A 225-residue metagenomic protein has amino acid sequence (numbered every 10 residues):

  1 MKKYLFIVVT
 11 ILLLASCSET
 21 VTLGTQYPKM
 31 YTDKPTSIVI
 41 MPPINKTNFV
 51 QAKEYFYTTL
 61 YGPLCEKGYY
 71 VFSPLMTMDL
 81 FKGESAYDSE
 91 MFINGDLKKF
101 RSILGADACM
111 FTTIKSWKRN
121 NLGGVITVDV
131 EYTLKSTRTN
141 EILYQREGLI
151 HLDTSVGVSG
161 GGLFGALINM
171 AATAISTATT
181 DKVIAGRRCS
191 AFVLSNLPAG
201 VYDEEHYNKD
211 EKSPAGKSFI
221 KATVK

Functional and structural regions predicted by a protein language model:
M1-Y4: Positively charged n-region of N-terminal signal peptides that target proteins for export
L13-S16: C-terminal motif of bacterial Sec signal peptides marking the signal peptidase cleavage site
S18-K34, T137-K225: C-terminal/domain-edge helix-coil "capping" segments
Q26-N48: Post-signal peptide N-terminal segment of mature Sec-exported envelope proteins
N45-N48, T77-F81, K115-N120, I150-D153: Solvent-exposed loop/turn segments at secondary-structure junctions within structured extracellular/periplasmic domains
T47-C109, E141: N-terminal segment of the mature soluble domain
S102-V125: Mid-length scaffold segments of soluble, non-membrane domains
I126-V130: Short, surface-exposed coil-to-beta transition loops
